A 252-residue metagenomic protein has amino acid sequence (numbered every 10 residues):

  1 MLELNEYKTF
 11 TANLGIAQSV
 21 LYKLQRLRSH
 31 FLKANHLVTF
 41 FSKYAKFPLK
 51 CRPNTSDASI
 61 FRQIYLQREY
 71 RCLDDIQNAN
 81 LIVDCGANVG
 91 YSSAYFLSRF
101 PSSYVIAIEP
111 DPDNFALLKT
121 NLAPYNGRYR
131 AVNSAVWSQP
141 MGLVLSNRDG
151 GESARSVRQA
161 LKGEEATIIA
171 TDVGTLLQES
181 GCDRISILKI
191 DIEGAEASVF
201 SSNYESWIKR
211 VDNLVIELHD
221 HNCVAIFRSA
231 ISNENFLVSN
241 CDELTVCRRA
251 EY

Functional and structural regions predicted by a protein language model:
M1-Y252: Phosphate/nucleotide-binding beta-alpha loop and adjacent structural elements of enzyme active sites
